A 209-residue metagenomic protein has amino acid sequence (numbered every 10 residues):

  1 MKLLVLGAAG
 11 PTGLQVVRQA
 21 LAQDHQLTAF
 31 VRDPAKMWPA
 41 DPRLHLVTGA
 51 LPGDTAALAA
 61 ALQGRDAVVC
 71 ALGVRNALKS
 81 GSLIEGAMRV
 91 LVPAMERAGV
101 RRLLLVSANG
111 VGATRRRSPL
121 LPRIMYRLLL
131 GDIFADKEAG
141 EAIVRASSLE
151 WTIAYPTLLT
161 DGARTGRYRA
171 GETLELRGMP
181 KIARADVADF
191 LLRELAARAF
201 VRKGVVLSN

Functional and structural regions predicted by a protein language model:
L3-Q23: N-terminal Rossmann NAD(P)H-binding glycine-rich loop of SDR-like oxidoreductase domains
F30-A35, A50-P52: N-terminal Rossmann-fold cofactor-binding loop
H45-D66: Conserved Rossmann-fold cofactor-binding substructure of NAD(P)-dependent oxidoreductases
C70, R75-L103, A135, A139: NAD(P)-cofactor binding segment of oxidoreductase domains
A77, R116-I133, L158, L176: Alpha-helical membrane-targeting segments
I84-A87, D136, A154, I182-L192: Substrate-positioning beta->alpha
E141-A163: Conserved beta-loop-beta element that borders a ligand/cofactor-binding pocket
A183-S208: Alpha-helical substrate-binding/gating segment
